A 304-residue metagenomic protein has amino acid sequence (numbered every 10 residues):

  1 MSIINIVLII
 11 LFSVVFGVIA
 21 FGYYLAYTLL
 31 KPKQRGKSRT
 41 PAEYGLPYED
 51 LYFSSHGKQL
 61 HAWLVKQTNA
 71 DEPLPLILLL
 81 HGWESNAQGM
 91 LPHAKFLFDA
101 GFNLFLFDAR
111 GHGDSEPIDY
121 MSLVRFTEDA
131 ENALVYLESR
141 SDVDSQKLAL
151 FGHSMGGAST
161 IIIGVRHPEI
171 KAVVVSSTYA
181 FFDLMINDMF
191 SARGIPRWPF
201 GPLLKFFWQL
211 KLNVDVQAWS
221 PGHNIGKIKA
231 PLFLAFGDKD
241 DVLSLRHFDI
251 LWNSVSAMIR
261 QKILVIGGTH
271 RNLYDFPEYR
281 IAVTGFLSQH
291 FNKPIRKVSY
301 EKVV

Functional and structural regions predicted by a protein language model:
S2-S54, L60-W63: An N-terminal hydrophobic leader/cap segment in hydrolases
G82-F96: The serine-hydrolase catalytic nucleophile loop
F96-E116: Conserved alpha/beta-hydrolase
Y120-S141: Alpha/beta-hydrolase active-site loop
I162-V214, H223: Hydrolase active-site cap/lid region
K227-K229, L234-F236, D240: Short beta-strand/loop motif that positions the catalytic acidic residue of the alpha/beta-hydrolase fold
D241-H247: Conserved alpha/beta-hydrolase "acid-adjacent" motif
G268-E278: Catalytic histidine-centered segment of alpha/beta-hydrolase-like enzymes
